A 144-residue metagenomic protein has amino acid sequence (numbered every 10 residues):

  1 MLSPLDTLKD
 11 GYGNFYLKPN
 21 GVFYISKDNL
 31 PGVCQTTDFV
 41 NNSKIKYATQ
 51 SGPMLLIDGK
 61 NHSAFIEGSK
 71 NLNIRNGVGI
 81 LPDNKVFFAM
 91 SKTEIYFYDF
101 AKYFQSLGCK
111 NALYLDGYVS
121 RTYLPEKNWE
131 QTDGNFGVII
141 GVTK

Functional and structural regions predicted by a protein language model:
M1-K144: Gly/Ser/Thr/Pro-rich low-complexity, intrinsically disordered segments
